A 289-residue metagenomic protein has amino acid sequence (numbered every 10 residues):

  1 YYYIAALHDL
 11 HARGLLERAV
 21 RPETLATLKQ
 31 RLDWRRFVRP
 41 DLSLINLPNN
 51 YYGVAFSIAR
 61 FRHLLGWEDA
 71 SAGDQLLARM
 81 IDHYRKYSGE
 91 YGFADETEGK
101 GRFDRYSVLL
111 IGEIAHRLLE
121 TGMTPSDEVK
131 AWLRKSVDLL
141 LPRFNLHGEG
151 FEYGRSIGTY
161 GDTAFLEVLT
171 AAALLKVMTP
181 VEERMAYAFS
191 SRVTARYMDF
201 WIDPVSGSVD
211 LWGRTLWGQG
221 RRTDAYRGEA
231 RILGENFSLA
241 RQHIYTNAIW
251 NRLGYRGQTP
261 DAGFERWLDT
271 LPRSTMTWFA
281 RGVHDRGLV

Functional and structural regions predicted by a protein language model:
Y1-K176: Aromatic-lined, polymer-binding surfaces characteristic of secreted/periplasmic polysaccharide-degrading enzymes
L146, L166, T170-V289: Extended polysaccharide-engagement surfaces of secreted carbohydrate-active enzymes
